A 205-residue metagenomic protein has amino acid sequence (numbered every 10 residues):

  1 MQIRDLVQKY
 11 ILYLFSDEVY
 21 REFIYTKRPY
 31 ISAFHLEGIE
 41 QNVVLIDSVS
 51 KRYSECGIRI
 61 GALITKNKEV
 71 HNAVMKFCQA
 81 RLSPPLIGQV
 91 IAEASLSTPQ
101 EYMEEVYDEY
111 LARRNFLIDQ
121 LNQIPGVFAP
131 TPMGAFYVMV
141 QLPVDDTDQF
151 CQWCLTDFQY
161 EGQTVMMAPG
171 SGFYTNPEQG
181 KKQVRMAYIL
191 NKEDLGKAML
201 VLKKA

Functional and structural regions predicted by a protein language model:
M1-A205: PLP-dependent class I/II
